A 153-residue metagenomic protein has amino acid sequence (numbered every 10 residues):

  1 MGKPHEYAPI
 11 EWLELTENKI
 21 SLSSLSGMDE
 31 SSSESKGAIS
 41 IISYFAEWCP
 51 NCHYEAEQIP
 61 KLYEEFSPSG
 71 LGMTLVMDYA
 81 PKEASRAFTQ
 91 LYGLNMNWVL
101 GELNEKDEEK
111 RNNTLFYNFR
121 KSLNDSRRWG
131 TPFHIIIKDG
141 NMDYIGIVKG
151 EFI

Functional and structural regions predicted by a protein language model:
P9-S40: A short beta-strand-turn-helix
S35-I39, A56-M77, Q90-G93: Conserved helix-turn-beta segment immediately C-terminal to the redox Cys motif in thioredoxin-like folds
Y44-A46, V76-Y79, G101-L103, G150-E151: Active-site-proximal beta-strand/loop segments in catalytic clefts of secreted hydrolases
Y44-K61: Conserved redox-active cysteine motifs that mediate thiol-disulfide chemistry, especially di-cysteine Cys-X(1-2)-Cys
E55-Q58, P81, L115: Stable alpha-helical elements in mature extracytoplasmic
E83-A87: Acidic helix N-cap motif at the loop->helix transition within catalytic regions of sugar-transfer enzymes
L91-T131: Short, internal strand/loop/helix patches that form the active-site neighborhood or redox-interaction surface
R111, L123-I153: Non-catalytic, surface beta->alpha helical segment in thiol-disulfide oxidoreductase systems
